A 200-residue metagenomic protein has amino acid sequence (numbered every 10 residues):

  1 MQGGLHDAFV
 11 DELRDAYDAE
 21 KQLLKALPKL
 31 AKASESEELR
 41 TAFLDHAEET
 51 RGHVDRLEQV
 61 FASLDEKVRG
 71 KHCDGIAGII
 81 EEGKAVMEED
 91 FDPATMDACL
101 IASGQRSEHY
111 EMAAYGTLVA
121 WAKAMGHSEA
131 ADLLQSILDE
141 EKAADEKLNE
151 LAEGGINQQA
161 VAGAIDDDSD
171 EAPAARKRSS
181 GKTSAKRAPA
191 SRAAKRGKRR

Functional and structural regions predicted by a protein language model:
M1-R200: Amphipathic alpha-helical hairpins
